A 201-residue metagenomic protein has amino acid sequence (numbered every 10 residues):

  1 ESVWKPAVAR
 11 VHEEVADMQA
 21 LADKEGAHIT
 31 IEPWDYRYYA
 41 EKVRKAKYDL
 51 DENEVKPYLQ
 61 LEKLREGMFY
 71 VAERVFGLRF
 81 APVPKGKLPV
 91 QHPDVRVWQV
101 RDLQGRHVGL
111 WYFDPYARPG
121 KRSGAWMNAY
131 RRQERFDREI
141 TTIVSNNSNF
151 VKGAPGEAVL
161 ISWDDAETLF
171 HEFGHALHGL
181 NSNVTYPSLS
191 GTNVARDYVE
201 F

Functional and structural regions predicted by a protein language model:
E1-N149, V199: Active-site-proximal, well-structured secondary-structure segments within enzyme catalytic domains
T30, T141-T142, T168, T185 (+1 more regions): Residue-identity detector for threonine
P57, L61, P155-A166, S188 (+1 more regions): Alpha-helix N-cap/helix-initiation motif
R65, W163, E167-F170, R196 (+1 more regions): Short alpha-helical patches at coil-to-helix transitions and adjacent helical residues in well-structured domains
A72, K152, E157-L180: Active-site recognition of the HExxH zinc-binding catalytic motif
V90, A158, V194-Y198: Short glycine-biased active-site loop of nucleotidyltransferases that positions the nucleotide triphosphate and helps
R138-T141, V151-G156, T185-L189: Noncatalytic linker/hinge segments flanking ATPase motor cores
E172, A176-F201: Zinc-dependent metallopeptidase catalytic helix centered on the HExxH motif and its immediate flanking segment
